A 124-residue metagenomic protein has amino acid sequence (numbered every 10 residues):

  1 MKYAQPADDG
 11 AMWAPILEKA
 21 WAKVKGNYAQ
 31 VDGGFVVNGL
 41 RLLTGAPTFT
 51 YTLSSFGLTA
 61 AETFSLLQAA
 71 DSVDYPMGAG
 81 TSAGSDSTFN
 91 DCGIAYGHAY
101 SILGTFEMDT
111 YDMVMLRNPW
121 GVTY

Functional and structural regions predicted by a protein language model:
M1-Y124: Accessory/interaction modules and long regulatory regions
